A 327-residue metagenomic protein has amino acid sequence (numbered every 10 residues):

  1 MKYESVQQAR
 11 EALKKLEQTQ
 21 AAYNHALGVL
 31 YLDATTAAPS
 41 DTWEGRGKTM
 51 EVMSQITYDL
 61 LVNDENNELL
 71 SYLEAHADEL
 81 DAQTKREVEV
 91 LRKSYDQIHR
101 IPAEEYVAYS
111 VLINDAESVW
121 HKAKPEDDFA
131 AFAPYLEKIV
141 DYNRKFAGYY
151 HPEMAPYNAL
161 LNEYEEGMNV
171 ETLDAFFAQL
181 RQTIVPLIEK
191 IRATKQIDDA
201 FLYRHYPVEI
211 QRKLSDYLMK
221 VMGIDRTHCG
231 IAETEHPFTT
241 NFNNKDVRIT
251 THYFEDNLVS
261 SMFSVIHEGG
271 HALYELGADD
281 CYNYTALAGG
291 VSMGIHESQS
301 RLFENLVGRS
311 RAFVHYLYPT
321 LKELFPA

Functional and structural regions predicted by a protein language model:
M1-E166: A well-structured
Y3, P39, W43, R204-V208 (+5 more regions): Hydrophobic alpha-helical scaffolding
L13, H151, S260-D280, E297-E304: Active-site recognition of the HExxH zinc-binding catalytic motif
L27-D33, L91-K93, A193-T194, K245 (+1 more regions): Short acidic (Asp/Glu) and glycine-rich catalytic loops that position anionic groups and cofactors
L112-S260: Contiguous, non-catalytic segments that form substrate-binding/exosite surfaces or channel walls
F132, K195-L202, Y282-L287, F313-L321: Short, glycine/acidic-rich hinge or "gate" loops at secondary-structure transitions that mediate conformational
V221-T227, A272, L276-C281, V307-V314: Secondary-structure transition/capping motifs at alpha-helix termini and the adjoining loop/turn into the next element
G269-A272, L287-A327: A conserved active-site cap/scaffold subdomain adjacent to cofactor or substrate pockets
